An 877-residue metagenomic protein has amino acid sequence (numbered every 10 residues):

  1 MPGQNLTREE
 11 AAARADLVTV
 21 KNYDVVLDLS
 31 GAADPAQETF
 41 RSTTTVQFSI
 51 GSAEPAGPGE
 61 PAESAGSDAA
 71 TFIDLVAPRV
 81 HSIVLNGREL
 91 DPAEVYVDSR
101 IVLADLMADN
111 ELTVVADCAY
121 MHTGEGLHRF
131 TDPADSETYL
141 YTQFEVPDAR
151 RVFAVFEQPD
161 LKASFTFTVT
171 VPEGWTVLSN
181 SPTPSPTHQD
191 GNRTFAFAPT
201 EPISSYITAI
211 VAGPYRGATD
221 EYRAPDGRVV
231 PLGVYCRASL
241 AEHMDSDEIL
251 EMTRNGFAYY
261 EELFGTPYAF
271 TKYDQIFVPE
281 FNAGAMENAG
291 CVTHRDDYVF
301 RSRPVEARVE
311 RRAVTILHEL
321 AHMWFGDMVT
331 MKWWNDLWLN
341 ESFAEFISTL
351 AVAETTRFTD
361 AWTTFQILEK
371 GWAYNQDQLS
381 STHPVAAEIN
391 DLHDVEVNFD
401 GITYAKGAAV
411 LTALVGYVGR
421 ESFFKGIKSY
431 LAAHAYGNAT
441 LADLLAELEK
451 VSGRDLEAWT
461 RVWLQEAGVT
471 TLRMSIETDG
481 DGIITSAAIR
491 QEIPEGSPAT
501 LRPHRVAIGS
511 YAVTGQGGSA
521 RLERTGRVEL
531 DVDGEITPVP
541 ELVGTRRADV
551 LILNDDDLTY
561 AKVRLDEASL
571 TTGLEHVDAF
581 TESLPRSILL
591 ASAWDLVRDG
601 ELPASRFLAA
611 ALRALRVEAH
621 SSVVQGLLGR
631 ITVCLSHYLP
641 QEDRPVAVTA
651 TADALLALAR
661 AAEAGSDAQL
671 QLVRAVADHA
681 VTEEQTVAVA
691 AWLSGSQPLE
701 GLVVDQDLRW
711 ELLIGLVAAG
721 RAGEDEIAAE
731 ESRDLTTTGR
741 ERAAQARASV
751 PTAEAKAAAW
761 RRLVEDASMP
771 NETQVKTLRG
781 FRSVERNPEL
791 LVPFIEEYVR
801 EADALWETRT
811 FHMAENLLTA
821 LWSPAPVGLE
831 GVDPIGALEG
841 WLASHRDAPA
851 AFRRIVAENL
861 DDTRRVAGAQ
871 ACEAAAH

Functional and structural regions predicted by a protein language model:
M1-R41, A53-E54, P133-Y139, E157-P159 (+1 more regions): N-terminal, polar/Ser/Thr-rich
P2, P58-S64, T168-V171, T176 (+7 more regions): Non-catalytic accessory/interaction domains
R8-L17, V115-T166, G213-E221, D557-S583 (+1 more regions): Glycine/proline-rich low-complexity spacer/linker segments in large multi-domain proteins
S42, P147, V155-L317, F346 (+3 more regions): Hydrophobic helix-coil surface modules that form long, contiguous segments used for peptide/substrate interaction
S42-F48, L75, D109-T123, F165-E173 (+3 more regions): Short, hydrophobic/aromatic-enriched beta-strand segments in well-ordered soluble domains
A53-E54, G66-S67, T71, L75-P133 (+3 more regions): A surface-exposed beta-strand-loop module
D74-R79, L161, A499-V506: Short coil-to-beta strand junction motifs in C2/discoidin
F197, R228, G233-S497, V633 (+4 more regions): Hydrophobic alpha-helical and helix-loop surface patches within well-folded domains that function as non-catalytic
